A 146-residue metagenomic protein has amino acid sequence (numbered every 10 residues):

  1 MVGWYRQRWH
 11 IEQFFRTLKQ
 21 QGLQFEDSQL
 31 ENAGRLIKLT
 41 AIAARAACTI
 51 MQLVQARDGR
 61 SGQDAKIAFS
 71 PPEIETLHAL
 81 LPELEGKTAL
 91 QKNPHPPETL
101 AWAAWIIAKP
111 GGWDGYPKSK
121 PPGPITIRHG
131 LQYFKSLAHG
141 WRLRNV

Functional and structural regions predicted by a protein language model:
M1-V146: Single, function-defining residue in the core of a domain
